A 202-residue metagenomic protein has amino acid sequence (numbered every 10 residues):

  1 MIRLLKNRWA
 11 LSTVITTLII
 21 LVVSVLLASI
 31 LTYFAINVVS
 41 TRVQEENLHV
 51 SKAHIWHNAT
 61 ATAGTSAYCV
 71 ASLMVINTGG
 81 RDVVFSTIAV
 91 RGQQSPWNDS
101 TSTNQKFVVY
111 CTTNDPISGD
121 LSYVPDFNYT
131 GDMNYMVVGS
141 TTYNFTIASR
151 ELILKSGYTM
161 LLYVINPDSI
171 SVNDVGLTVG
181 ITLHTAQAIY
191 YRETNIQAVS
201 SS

Functional and structural regions predicted by a protein language model:
M1-W9: N-terminal leader/signal peptides at the extreme start of proteins
I2, T16, S29, D82-I88: A broad "ordered helical/assembly scaffold" signature
W9, I15, T78: Short glycine-rich loop/turn motifs that provide flexible caps or phosphate-binding loops at active sites
T13, T17-Q44: C-terminal juxtamembrane segment of a hydrophobic transmembrane alpha-helix
V38-S202: N-terminal export/assembly leader peptides and their processing motifs that target proteins to secretory
